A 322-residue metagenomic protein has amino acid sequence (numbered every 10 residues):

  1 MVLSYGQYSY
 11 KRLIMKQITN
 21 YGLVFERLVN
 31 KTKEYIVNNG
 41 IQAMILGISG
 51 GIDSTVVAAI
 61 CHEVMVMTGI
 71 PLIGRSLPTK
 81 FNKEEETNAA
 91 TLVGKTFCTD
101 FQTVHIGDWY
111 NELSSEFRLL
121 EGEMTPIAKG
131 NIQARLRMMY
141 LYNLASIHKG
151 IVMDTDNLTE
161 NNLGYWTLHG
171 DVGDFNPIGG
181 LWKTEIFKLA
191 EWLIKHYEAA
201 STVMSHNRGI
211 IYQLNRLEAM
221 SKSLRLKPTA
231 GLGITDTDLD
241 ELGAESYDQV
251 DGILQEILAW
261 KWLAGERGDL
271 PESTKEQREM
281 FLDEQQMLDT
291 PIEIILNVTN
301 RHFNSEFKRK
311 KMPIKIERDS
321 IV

Functional and structural regions predicted by a protein language model:
S9-L46, V56, I60-E63, T68-V322: ATP/NTP-dependent adenylation/nucleotidyl-transfer catalytic domains that generate, transfer, or process NMP-activated
G51: Conserved G/P- and acidic residue-centered "switch" motifs that form tight phosphate/ATP-binding loops in soluble
